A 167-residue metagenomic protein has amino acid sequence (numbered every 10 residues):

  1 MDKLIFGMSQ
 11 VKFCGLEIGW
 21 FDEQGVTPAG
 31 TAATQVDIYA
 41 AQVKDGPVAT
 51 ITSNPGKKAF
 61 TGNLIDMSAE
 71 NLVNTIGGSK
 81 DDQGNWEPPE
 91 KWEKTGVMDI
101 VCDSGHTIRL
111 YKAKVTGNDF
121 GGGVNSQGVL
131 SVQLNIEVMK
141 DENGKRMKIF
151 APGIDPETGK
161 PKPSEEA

Functional and structural regions predicted by a protein language model:
M1-L72, K114-S131: Solvent-exposed edge beta-strands and adjacent loop segments that serve as assembly or binding interfaces
I18-G19, A69-N71, C102-L110, G144-R146: Short, surface-exposed beta-strand/loop "edge" segments at domain boundaries and coil↔beta transitions
D22, V43, D81, C102 (+2 more regions): Acidic surface patches and DE-rich sequence motifs
A59-N63, V97-D99, Q133-E137: Beta-strand secondary-structure signal
I65-E87: Charged, amphipathic alpha-helical segments
D81-M98, G153-A167: Short, cationic low-complexity segments
E87-G121: Acidic-leaning, charged glycine-interspersed low-complexity segments
T107-A167: Mixed-charge, glycine-accented linear interaction segment located at domain edges/termini
